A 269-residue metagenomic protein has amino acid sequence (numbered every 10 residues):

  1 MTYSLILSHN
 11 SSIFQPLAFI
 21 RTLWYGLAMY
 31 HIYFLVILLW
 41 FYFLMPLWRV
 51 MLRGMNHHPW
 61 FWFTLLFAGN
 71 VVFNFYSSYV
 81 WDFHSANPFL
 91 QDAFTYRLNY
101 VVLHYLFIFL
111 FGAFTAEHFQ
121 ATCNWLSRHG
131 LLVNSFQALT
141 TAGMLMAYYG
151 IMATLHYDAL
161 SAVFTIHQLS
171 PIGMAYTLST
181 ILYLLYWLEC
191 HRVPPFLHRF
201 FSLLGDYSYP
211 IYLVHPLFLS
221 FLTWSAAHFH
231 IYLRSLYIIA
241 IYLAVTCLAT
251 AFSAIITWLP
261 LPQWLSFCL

Functional and structural regions predicted by a protein language model:
M1-L5, F67-Y79, L139-M152, L217: Aromatic-anchored segments of alpha-helical transmembrane domains
Y3-Y79, V102, F109: Hydrophobic alpha-helical segments with transmembrane-like composition
S12-L23, F83-F94, Y157-F164, F229: Membrane-interface interhelical loops and short amphipathic "cap" helices that link adjacent transmembrane segments
T22, L27-H31, T141-P260: Alpha-helical transmembrane segments of multi-pass integral membrane proteins
I37-V50, F75-W125, G173-H191, T246-C247 (+1 more regions): Specific transmembrane alpha-helix
R49-W60, H118-V133, E189-S202, F229-I231 (+1 more regions): Membrane-interface helix-boundary motifs at transmembrane edges
W60-N70, F136-T141, R199, I241: Central hydrophobic cores of alpha-helical transmembrane segments in multi-pass integral membrane proteins
L204, W264-L269: Short, highly charged, low-complexity non-transmembrane loops/tails of multi-pass membrane proteins
